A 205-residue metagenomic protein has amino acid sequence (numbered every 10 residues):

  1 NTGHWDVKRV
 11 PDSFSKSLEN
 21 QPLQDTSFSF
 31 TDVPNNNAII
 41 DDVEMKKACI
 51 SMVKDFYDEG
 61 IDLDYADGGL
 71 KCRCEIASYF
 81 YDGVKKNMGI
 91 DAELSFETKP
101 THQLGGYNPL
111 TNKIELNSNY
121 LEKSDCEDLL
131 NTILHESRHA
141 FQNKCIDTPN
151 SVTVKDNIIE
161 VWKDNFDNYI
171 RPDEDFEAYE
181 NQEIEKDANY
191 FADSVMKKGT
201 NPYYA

Functional and structural regions predicted by a protein language model:
N1-L70, P202-A205: Low-complexity, glycine/serine/proline-rich disordered segments that function as export/translocation leaders
W5, N112-I114: Hydrophobic residues embedded in beta-strands of well-ordered beta-sheets
D55-L110: Auxiliary, metal-adjacent structural segments of Zn-dependent hydrolase domains
D64, K86-I90, D147-P149, K197-A205: Surface-exposed helix-capping loop/turn segments at secondary-structure junctions
G68-A77, C126, L130, E180 (+1 more regions): Hydrophobic (often cysteine-bearing) scaffold residues that line and stabilize catalytic clefts of nucleotide/cofactor
E115-T132: Short pre-active-site segment immediately N-terminal to the catalytic Zn-binding motif
E136-V154: Catalytic Zn2+-binding segment of zinc metalloproteases
S151-A205: Metalloprotease/metallohydrolase-associated module, dominated by Zn2+-dependent proteases
